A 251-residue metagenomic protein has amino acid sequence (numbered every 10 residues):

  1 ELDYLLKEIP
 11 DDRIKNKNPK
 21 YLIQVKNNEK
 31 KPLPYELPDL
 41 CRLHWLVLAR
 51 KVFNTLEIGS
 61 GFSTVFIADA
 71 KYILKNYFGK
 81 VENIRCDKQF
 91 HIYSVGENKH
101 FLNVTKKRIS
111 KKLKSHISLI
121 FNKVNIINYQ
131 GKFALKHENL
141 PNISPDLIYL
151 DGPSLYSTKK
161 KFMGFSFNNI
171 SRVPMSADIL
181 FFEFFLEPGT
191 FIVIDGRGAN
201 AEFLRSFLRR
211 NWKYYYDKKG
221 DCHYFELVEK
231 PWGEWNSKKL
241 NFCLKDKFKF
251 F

Functional and structural regions predicted by a protein language model:
E1-P38: Rossmann-like AdoMet
P38-K51, S176-L180: Conserved alpha-helix/loop element of class I SAM-dependent methyltransferases that forms part of the SAM/SAH-binding
K51-G61: Conserved class I S-adenosyl-L-methionine
F62-R85: Conserved SAM-binding loop of SAM-dependent methyltransferases across substrates and taxa, primarily the Class I
D87, Y93-E97: Conserved acidic E/D residue at the C-terminus of a beta-strand in Rossmann-like folds
N98-S144: S-adenosyl-L-methionine
E138-G152, T158: Short SAM/SAH-binding signature in class I
S154-F251: C-terminal substrate-binding/active-site "lid" region of AdoMet-derived donor-dependent transferases
